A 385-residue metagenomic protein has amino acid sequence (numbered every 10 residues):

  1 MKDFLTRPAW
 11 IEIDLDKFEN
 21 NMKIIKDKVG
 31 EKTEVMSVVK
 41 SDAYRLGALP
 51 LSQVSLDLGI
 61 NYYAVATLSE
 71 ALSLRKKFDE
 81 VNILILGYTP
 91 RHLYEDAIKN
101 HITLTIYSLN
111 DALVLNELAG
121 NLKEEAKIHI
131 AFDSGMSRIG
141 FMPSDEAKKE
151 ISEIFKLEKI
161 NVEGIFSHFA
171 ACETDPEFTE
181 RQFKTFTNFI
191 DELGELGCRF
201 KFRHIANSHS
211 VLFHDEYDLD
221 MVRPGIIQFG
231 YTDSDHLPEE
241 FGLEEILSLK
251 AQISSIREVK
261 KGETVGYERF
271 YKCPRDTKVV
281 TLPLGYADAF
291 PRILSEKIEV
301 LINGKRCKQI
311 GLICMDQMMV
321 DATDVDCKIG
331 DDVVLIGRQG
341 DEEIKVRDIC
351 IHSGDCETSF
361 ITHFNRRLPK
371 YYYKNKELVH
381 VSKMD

Functional and structural regions predicted by a protein language model:
K2-L15, E19, S69-E70, T89 (+3 more regions): Active-site anion/phosphate-binding pocket segments in diverse small-molecule metabolic enzymes
K2-L5, W10-E12, K17-E19, E31-H204: Active-site-proximal beta-alpha core segment in soluble small-molecule metabolic enzymes
N21-K23: Alpha-helical scaffold segments that flank or form the walls of functional sites
K28: Conserved PLP-enzyme active-site core in the AAT-like
